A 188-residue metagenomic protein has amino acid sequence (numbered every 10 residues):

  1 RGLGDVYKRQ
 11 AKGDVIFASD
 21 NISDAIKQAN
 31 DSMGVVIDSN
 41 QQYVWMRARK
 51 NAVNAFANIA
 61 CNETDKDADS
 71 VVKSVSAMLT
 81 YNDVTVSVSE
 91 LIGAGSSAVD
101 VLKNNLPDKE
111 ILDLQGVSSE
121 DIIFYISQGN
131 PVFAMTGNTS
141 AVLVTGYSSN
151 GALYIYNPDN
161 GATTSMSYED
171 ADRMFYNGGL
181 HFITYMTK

Functional and structural regions predicted by a protein language model:
G2-Y7: Short, small-residue-biased leader/transition segments that mark boundaries at the very start of proteins
Q10-G13, D38-Y43, M135-S140, M186-K188: Short, flexible beta-strand-to-coil junctions
K12-D20: A short, exposed loop/beta-hairpin motif centered on an aromatic-Gly-Thr core
I16-F17, V44-W45, V86: Short, isolated positions in well-ordered beta-strands
D20-G34: A short, charged, amphipathic alpha-helix used as a generic interaction element across diverse proteins
G34-A52: Short, mixed-charge low-complexity intrinsically disordered segments
N51-K66: N-terminal low-complexity, Pro/Thr/Ser-rich intrinsically disordered segments that act as propeptides or flexible
N62, D67, V71-K188: Conserved active-site-adjacent core of cysteine acyl-enzyme catalytic domains
